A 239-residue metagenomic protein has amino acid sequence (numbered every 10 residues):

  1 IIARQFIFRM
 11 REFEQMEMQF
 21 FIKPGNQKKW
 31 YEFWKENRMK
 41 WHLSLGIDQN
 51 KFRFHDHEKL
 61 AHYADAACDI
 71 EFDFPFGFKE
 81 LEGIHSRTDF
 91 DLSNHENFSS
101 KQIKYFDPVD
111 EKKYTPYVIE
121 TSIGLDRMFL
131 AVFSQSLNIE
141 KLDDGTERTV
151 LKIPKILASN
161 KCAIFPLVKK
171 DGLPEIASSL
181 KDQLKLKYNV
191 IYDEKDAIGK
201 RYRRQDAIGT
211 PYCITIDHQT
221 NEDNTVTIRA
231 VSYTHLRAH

Functional and structural regions predicted by a protein language model:
I1-R237: NTP/phosphate- and nucleic-acid-binding module
